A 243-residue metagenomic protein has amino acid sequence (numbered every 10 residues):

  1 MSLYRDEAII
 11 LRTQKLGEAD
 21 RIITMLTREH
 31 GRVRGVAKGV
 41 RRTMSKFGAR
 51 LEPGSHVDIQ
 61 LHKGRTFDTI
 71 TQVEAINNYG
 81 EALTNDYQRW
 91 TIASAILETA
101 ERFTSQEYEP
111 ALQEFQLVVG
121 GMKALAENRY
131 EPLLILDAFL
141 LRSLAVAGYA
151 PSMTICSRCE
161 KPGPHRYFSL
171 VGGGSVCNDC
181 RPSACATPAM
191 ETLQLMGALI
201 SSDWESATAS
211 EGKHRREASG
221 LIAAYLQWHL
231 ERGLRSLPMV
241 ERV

Functional and structural regions predicted by a protein language model:
M1-V243: Non-catalytic alpha-helical scaffolds and adjoining flexible linkers that form interface surfaces for assembly
